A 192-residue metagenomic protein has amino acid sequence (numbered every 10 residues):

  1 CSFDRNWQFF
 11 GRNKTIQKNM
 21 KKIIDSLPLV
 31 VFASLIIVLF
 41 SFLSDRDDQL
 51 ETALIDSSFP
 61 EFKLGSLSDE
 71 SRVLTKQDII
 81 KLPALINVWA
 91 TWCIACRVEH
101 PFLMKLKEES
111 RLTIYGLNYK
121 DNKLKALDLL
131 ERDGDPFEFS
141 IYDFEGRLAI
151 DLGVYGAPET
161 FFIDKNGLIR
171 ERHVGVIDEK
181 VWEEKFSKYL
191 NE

Functional and structural regions predicted by a protein language model:
R5-Q8, I16-G65: N-terminal targeting signals for export/organelle localization
F62-A84: A short beta-strand-turn-helix
L82-A84, V88-W92, G156: Short pre-active-site segment immediately N-terminal to redox-active cysteine/selenocysteine motifs in thiol-based
R97-G134, F144-D151: Structural microenvironment flanking redox-active thiols in thiol-disulfide oxidoreductases
E131-P136, D143-L190: Thiol/disulfide oxidoreductase modules built on the thioredoxin-like
